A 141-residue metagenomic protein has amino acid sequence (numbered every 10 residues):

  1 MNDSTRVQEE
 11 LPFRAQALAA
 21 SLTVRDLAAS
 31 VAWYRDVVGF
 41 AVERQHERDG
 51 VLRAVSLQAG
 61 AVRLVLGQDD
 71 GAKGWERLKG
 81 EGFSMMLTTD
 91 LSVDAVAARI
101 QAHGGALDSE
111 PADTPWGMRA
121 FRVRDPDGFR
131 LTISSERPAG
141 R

Functional and structural regions predicted by a protein language model:
N2-S21, V38-R124, S135-R141: Vicinal oxygen chelate
V24-A28: Short acidic-aromatic low-complexity motifs
A29-S30, A95: Short Gly/charged-rich anion-binding patches and loops
S30-R35, I100, D125-G128: Conserved active-site tyrosine of GNAT-family acetyltransferases
R130-S134: Short C-terminal beta-strand
